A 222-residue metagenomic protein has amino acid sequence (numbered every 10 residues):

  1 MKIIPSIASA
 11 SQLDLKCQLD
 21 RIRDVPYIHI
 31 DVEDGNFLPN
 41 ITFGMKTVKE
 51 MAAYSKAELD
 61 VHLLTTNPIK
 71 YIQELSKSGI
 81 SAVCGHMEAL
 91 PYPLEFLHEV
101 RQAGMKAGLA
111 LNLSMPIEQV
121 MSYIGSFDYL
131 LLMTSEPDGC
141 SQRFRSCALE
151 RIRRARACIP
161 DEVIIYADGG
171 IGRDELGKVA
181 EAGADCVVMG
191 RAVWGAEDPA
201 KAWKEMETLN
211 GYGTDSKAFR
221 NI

Functional and structural regions predicted by a protein language model:
K2-I7, I28-I30, L59-L63, V83-G85 (+4 more regions): Hydrophobic faces of well-ordered beta-strands that scaffold small-molecule active sites in alpha/beta enzyme cores
L15, D31, L75, L130 (+5 more regions): Conserved, mostly hydrophobic/aromatic
C17-D20, N67-K77, S114-G125, I171-V187: Catalytic cores of alpha/beta
H29-I30, D34-E99: N-terminal active-site wall of soluble small-molecule enzyme domains
D34-T42, K46, L113, M121-R153 (+4 more regions): Glycine/Thr-rich beta-alpha phosphate-binding loop at enzyme active sites
I41-V61, E99-N112, A148-Y166, E205-D215: Alpha-helix-loop-beta-strand connector modules within alpha/beta enzyme cores
V83-P91, L131-Q142, A182-W203: Glycine-rich phosphate-binding active-site loops on the catalytic face of alpha/beta enzymes
V100, A180, W194-I222: C-terminal helical cap(s) of enzyme catalytic domains, especially alpha/beta-barrels
